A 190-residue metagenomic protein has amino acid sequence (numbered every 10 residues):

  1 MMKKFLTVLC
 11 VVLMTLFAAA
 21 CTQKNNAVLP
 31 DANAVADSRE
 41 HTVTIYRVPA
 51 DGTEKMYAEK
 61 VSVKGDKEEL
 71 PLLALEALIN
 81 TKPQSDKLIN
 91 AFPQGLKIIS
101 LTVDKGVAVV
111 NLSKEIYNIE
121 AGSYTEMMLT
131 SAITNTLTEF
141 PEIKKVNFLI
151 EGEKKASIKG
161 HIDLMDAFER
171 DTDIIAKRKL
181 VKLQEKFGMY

Functional and structural regions predicted by a protein language model:
M2-Y190: Bimodal "functional hotspot" detector
